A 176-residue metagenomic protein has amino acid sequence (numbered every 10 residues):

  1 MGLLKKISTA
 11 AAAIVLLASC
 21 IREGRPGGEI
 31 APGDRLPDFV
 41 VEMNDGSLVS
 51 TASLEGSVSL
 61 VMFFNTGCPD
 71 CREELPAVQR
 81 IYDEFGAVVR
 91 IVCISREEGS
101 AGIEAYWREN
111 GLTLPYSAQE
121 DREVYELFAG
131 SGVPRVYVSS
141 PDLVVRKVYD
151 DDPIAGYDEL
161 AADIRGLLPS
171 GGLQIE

Functional and structural regions predicted by a protein language model:
S19-D38: N-proximal helix/coil linker or "cap" segments that precede and/or mark the start of modular domains
V40-S59: A short beta-strand-turn-helix
S57-S59, F64-G67, G132: Short pre-active-site segment immediately N-terminal to redox-active cysteine/selenocysteine motifs in thiol-based
S57-V58, E73-I94, R108, Y157: Conserved helix-turn-beta segment immediately C-terminal to the redox Cys motif in thioredoxin-like folds
F63-A77: Conserved redox-active cysteine motifs that mediate thiol-disulfide chemistry, especially di-cysteine Cys-X(1-2)-Cys
V89-S100, L114-D121: Thiol-based oxidoreductase modules, predominantly thioredoxin-like and allied folds used for disulfide exchange
W107-D142: Short, internal strand/loop/helix patches that form the active-site neighborhood or redox-interaction surface
V138-E176: Thiol-/selenol-based redox modules, centered on thioredoxin-like and closely related oxidoreductase domains
